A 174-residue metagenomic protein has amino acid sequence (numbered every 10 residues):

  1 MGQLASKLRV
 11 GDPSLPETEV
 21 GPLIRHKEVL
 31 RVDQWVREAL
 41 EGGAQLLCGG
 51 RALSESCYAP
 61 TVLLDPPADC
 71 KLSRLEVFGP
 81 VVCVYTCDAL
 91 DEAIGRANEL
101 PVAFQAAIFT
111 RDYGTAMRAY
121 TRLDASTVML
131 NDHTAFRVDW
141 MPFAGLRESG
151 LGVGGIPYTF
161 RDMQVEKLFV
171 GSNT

Functional and structural regions predicted by a protein language model:
M1, W35, A116-A119: Aromatic/hydrophobic pocket-lining residues that form π-stacking "cages" and hydrophobic walls in ligand
G2-Q34, R51-C57, R74-G79, D139-W140: Flexible, acidic loop-helix segments that line cofactor/substrate-binding pockets
S6-R9, C57-T174: Conserved C-terminal structural/oligomerization subdomain of aldehyde/semialdehyde dehydrogenase
G43-A52: Short secondary-structure junctions
